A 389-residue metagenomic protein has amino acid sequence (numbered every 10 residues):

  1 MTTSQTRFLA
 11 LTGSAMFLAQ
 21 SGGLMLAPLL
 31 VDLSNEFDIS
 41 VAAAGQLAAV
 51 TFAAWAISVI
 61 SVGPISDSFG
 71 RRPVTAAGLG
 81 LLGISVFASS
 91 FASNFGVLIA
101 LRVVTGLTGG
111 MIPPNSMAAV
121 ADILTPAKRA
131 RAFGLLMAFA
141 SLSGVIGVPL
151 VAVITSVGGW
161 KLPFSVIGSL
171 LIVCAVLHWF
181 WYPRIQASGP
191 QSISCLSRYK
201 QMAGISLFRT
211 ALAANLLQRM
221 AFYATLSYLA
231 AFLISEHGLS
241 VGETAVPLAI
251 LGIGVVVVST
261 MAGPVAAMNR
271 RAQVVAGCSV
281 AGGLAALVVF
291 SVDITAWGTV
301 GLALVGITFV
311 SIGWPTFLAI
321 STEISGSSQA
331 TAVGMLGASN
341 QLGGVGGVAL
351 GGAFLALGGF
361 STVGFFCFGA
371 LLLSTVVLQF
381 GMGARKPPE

Functional and structural regions predicted by a protein language model:
M1-T2, Y182-L212: Juxtamembrane intracellular "pre-TM" segments in multi-pass secondary transporters
D38, G70, F91-V97, G238 (+1 more regions): Helix-breaking motifs and short loop linkers at transmembrane-helix boundaries and internal kinks in secondary membrane
I57-S93: Conserved MFS/SLC helix-loop-helix module at the cytosolic interface between two early adjacent transmembrane helices
V59-G70, V258-R270, L355: Helix-to-loop junctions at the C-terminal end of transmembrane segments in multipass secondary transporters
L101-A140: Cytoplasmic helix-loop-helix junction between adjacent transmembrane helices in 12-TM secondary transporters
P126, L135-Y182: Helix-loop-helix hairpin linking two adjacent transmembrane segments in secondary transporters
A272-F317: C-terminal transmembrane helical hairpin of 12-TM major facilitator-type secondary transporters
I324-F360, C367: A late C-terminal transmembrane helix in Major Facilitator Superfamily
